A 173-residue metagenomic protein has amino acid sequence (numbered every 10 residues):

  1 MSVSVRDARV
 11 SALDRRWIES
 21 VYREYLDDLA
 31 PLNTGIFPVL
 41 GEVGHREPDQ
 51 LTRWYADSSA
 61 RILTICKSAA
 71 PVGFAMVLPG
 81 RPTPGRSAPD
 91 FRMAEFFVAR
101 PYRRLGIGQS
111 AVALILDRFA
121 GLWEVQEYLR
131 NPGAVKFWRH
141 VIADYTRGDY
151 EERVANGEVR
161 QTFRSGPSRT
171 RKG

Functional and structural regions predicted by a protein language model:
S4-P31: A short beta-loop-alpha structural element at the N-terminal edge of CoA-dependent acyl/N-acetyltransferase catalytic
I36-I62: Active-site rim helix/loop that mediates acceptor-substrate recognition in acyltransferases
I62-T64, A70-G80, R92, F97: Conserved beta-strand in the GNAT
G80-M93, R103: A conserved beta-turn-beta hairpin within the catalytic core of GNAT-like acetyltransferases that forms part
M93-R104, E127-L129: A short, internal acetyl-CoA/4′-phosphopantetheine-binding micro-motif in the GNAT/acyltransferase core
V98, R104-D117: Conserved acetyl-CoA-binding loop-helix of GNAT-fold acetyltransferases
E124-R139, A143, R153-N156, F163-R164: Conserved beta-strand-loop-alpha-helix junction that forms the acyl-donor binding cleft
G148-Y150: Glycine-rich ATP-binding loops of the HATPase_c
